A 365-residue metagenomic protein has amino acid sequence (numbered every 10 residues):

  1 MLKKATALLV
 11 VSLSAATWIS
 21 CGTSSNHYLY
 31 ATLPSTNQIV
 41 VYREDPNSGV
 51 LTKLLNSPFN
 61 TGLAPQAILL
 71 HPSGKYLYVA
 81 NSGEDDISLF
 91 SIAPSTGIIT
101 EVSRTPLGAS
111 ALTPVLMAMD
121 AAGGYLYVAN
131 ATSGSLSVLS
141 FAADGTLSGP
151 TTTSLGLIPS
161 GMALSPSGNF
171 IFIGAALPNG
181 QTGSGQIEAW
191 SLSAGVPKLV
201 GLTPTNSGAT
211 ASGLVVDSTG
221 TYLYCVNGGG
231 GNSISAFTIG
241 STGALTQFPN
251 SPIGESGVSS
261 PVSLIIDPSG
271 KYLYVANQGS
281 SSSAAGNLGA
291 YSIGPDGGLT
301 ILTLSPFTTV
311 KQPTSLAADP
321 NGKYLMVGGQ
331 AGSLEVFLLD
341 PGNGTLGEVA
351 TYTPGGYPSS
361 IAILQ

Functional and structural regions predicted by a protein language model:
M1-I19: Sec-dependent bacterial lipoprotein signal peptides
T17-Q365: Predominantly soluble domains enriched in secretory-pathway, periplasmic, or organellar proteins
